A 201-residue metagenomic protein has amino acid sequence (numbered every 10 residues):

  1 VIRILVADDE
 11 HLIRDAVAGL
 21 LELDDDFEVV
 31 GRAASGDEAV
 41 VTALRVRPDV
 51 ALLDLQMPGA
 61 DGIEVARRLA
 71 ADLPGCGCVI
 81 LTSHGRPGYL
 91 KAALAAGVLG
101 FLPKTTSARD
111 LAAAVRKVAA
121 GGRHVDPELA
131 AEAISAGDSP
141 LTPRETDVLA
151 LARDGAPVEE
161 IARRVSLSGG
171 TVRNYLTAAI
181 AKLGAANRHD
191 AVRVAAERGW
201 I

Functional and structural regions predicted by a protein language model:
D8, D54, T82: Active-site residues of response regulator receiver
I13, P58: The feature encodes the CheY-like receiver
D26-A34, T42, A185-A186: Short hydrophobic/Thr-rich beta-strand motif most characteristic of the beta2 strand and flanking loop of CheY-like
S35-E38, G59-V65: Acidic catalytic/metal-coordinating carboxylates
V41, I63-G75: Short amphipathic alpha-helix used as the core "switch/output" element in two-component signaling
V46-L52: Active-site beta3 strand of CheY-like receiver
G88-L149, W200: Short, flexible helix-to-coil linker/hinge segments that flank and couple to helix-turn-helix
G155-D190: Recognition helix of helix-turn-helix DNA-binding domains
